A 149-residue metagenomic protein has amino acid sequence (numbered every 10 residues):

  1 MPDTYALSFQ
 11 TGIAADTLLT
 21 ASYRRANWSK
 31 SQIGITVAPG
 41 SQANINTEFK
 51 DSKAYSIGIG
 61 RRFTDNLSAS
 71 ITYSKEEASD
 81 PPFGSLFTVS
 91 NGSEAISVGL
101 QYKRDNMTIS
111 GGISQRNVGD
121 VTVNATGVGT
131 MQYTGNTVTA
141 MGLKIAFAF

Functional and structural regions predicted by a protein language model:
M1-F149: Outer-membrane beta-barrel porins/channels
